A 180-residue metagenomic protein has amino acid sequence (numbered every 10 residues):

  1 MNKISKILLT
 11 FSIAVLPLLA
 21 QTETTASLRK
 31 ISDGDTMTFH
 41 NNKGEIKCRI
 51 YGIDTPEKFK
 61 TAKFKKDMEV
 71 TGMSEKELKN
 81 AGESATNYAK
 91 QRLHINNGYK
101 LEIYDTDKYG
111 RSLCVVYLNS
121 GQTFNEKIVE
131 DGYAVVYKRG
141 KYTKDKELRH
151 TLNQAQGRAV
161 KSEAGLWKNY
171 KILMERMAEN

Functional and structural regions predicted by a protein language model:
N2-K6, S12, L18-N180: Small beta-barrel nucleic-acid-binding modules, primarily SNase/OB-fold domains and secondarily Tudor-like barrels
